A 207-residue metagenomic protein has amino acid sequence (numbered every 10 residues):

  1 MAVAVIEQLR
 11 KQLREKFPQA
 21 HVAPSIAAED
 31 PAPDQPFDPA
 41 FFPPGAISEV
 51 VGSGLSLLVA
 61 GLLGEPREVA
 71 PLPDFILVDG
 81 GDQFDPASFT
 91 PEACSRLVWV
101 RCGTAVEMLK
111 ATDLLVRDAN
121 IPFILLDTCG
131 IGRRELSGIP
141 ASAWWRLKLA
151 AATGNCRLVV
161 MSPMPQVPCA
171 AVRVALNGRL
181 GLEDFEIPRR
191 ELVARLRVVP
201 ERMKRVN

Functional and structural regions predicted by a protein language model:
M1-L77, P91, K204-N207: Detector for small/aliphatic-rich hydrophobic stretches
V5, E29, T104, M108 (+1 more regions): Helical mechanochemical/support elements of P-loop NTPase systems and associated helical scaffolds
S48, I76, V98-V100, V159 (+1 more regions): Hydrophobic/aromatic beta-strand patches that form the interior of the parallel beta-sheet core in alpha/beta enzyme
S53, G61, P71-R134: Conserved inter-motif catalytic segment of the P-loop NTP-binding fold
R67-E68, V116-R117, A152: Residue-level signal for alpha-helix termini/capping positions
N120-L126, R146, R157-V159: A glycine-rich beta-strand to alpha-helix segment that forms a phosphate/ribose-binding loop at ligand/cofactor sites
I131-R157: Conserved P-loop NTPase nucleotide-binding/switch module
A152, R157-N207: Phosphate-binding/switch region of NTP-binding enzymes
